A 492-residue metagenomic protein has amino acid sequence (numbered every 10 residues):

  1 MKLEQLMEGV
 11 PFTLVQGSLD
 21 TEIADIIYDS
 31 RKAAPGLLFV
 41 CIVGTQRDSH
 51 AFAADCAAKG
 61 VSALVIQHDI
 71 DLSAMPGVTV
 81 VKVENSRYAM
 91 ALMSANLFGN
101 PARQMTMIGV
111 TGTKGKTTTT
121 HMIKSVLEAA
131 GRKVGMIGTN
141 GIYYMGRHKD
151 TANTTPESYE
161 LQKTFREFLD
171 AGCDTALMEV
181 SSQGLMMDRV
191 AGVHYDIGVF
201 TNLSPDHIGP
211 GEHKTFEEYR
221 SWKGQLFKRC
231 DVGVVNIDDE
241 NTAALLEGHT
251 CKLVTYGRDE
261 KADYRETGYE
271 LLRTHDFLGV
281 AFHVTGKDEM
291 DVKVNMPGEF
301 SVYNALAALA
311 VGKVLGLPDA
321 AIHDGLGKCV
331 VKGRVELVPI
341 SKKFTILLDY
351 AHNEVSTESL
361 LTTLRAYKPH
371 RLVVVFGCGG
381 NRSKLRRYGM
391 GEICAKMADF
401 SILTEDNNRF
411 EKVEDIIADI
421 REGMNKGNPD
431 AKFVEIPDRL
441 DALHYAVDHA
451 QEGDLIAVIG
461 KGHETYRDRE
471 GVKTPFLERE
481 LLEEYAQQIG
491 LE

Functional and structural regions predicted by a protein language model:
M1-L14, P35-L38, A51, T250 (+5 more regions): ATP-dependent carboxylate-amine ligase
M1-L92, Y269-E270, K293, P297-E299 (+3 more regions): N-terminal leader/targeting and accessory segments in enzymes
G9, I70-P76, A171, D196-I346 (+1 more regions): Acidic, Mg2+-coordinating active-site environments of NTP-dependent enzymes
V10, A89-I237, N241-H249, L306 (+2 more regions): Phosphate-binding loop of NTP-binding sites
G44-Q46, S182-Q183, S204-H207, D239-E240 (+3 more regions): Short glycine-rich anion-binding loops that position phosphate/pyrophosphate groups of nucleotides and phosphorylated
A53-A58, L169, A191, R365: Non-catalytic positions within long, well-ordered alpha-helices that form the structural scaffold/packing of enzyme
S62-H68, G233-I237, V375-F376, D399-D406: Short internal beta-strands
M136, M178, G198, V235 (+4 more regions): Structural beta-sheet core signal
